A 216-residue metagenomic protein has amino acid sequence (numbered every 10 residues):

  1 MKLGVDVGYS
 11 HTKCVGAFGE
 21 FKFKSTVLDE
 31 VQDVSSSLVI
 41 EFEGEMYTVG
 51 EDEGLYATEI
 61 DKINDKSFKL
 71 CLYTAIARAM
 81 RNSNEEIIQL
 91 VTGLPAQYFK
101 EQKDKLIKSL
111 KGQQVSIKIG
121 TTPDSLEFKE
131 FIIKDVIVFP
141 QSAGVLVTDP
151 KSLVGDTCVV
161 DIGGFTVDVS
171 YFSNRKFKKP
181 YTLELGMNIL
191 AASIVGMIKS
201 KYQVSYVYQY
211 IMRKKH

Functional and structural regions predicted by a protein language model:
M1-V159, R175-I189, Q209-H216: Nucleotide/phosphate-binding catalytic cleft detector across ATP-hydrolyzing and phosphate-transferring enzymes
I40, A192-M197: Long, contiguous, structured domain-core segments that constitute the functional module of a protein
V145, F172-S173, M197-K201: Short hydrophobic alpha-helical module
T157-K178, I194: A cross-taxonomic marker for long C-terminal extensions/tails that follow the last structured domain
V195-H216: A mobile "lid/hinge" subdomain adjacent to the ATP/sugar-phosphate binding pocket shared across diverse ATP-dependent
